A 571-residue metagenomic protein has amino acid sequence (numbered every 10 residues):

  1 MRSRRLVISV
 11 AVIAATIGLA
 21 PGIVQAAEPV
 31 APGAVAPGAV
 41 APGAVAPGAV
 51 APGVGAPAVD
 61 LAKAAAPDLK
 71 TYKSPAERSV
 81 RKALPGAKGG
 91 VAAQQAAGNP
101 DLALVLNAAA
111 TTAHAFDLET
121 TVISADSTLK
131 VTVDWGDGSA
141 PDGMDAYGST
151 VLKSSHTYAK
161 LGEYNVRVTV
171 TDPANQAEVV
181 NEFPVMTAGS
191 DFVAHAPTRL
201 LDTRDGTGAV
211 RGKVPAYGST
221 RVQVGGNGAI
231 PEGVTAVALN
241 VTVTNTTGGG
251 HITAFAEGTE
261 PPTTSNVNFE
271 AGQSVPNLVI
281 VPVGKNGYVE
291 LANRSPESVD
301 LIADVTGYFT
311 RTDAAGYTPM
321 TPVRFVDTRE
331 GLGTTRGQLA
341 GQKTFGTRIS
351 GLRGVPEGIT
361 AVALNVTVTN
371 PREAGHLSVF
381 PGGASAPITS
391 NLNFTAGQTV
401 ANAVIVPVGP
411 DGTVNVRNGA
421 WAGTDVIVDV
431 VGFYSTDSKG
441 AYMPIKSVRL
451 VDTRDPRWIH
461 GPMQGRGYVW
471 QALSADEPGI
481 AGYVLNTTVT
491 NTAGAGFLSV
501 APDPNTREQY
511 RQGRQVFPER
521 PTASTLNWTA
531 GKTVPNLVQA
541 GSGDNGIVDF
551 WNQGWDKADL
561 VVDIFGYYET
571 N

Functional and structural regions predicted by a protein language model:
M1-E28, F325, L450: Secretory targeting and sorting signals
I23-P32, G48-A110, D117-E119, S124 (+3 more regions): Short edge beta-strands and adjacent beta->alpha junctions
A36-A51: Acidic, glycine-centered low-complexity repeats within long intrinsically disordered regions
L129-S139: Change to "...patches in solvent-exposed regions of secreted, membrane-anchored, or virion-exposed structural
G138-Y147: Low-complexity "stalk/linker" and mucin-like segments enriched in Ser/Thr/Pro/Ala/Gly
